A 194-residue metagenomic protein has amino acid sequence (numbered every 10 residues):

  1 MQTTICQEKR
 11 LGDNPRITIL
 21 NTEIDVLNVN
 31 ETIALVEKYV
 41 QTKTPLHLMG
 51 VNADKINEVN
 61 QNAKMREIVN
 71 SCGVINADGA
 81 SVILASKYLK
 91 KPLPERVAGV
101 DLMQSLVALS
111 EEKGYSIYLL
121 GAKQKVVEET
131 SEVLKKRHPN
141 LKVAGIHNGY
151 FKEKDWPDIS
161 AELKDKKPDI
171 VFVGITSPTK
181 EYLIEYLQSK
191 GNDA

Functional and structural regions predicted by a protein language model:
T3-E95: N-terminal nucleotide/polyanion-binding subdomain common to many enzyme families
N30-I33, V59-N62, V100, E153-P157 (+1 more regions): Structural motif corresponding to alpha-helix initiation and N-cap regions
V36-K43, L106-Y115, D165: Glycine-rich phosphate/diphosphate-binding loops that line cofactor/substrate pockets in enzymes
E37, R66, V107, P157-S160: Short hydrophobic/charged patches on amphipathic alpha-helices used for structural packing and interfaces
E67-V133, R137, A144: Portal/gating segments that form or line small-molecule/metal binding sites
V74, I170, A194: Short, Asp-centered acidic motifs that coordinate Mg2+ and/or phosphate in catalytic or ligand-binding sites
D78, K166-D169: Short acidic/histidine-rich motifs immediately flanking catalytic phosphotransfer sites in two-component signaling
I117-A122, V126-L134, L141-K166, I175-A194: Internal alpha/beta domain cores that form substrate/cofactor-binding pockets in large enzymes and binding proteins
